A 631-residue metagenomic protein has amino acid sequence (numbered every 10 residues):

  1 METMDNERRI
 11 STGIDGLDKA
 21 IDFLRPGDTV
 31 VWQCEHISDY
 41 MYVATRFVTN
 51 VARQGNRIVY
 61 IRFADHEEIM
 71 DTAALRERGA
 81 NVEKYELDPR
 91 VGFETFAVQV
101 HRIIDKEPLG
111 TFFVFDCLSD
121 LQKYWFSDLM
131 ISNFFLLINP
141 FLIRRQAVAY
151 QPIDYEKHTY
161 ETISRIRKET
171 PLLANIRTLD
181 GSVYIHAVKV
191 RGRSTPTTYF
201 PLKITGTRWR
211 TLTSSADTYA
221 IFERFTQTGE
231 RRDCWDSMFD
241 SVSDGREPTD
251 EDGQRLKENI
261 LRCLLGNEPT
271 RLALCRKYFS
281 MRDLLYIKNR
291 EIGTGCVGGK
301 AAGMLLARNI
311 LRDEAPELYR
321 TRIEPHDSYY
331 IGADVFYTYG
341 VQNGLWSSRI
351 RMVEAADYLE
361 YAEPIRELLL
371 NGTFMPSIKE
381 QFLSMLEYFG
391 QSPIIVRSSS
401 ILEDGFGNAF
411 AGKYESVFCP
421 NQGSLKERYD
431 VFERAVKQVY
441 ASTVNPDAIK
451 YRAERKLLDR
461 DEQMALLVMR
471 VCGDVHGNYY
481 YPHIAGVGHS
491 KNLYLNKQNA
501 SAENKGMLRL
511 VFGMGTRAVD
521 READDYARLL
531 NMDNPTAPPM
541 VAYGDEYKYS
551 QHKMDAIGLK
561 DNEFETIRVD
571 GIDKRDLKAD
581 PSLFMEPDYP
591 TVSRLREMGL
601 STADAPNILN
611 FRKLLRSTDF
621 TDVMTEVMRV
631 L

Functional and structural regions predicted by a protein language model:
E2-D5, S194-G229: C-terminal regions of RecA-like/P-loop NTPase motor modules
R9-D65, M70: Glycine-rich P-loop/Walker A and Walker A-like loops and their local beta1-loop-alpha1 context in P-loop NTPases
W32, Y60, V114-D116, A147-Y155: Structural recognition of the conserved hydrophobic beta-strand(s) that form the central parallel beta-sheet of P-loop
Q54-K123: Conserved inter-motif catalytic segment of the P-loop NTP-binding fold
Y124-W125, M130-K157: Substrate-engagement module of ASCE P-loop NTPases
A147, I153-T207: Phosphate-binding/switch region of NTP-binding enzymes
E156, L272-L274, Y278-L318, G372-L631: Conserved mixed alpha/beta core segments that line enzyme active sites in large multi-domain catalysts
D327-F382, F389, Y451, D459-Q463 (+1 more regions): A structural-propensity feature for long, helix-poor, extended segments
